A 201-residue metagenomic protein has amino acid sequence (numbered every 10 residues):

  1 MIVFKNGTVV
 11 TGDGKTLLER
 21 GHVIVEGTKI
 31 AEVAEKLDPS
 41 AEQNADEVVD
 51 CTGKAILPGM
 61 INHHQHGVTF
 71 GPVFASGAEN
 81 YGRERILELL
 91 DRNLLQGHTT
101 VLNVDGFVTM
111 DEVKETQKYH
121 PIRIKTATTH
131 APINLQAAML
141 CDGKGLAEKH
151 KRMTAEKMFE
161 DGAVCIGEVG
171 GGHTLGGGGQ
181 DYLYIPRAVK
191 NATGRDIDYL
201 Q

Functional and structural regions predicted by a protein language model:
I2, V9-L57: Histidine-rich, glycine-flanked metal-binding segment
E42-A55, D111-K118, E148-C165: Short amphipathic alpha-helices and their capping/turn segments at secondary-structure boundaries
C51-T116: Metal-associated gating/positioning segment near the N- to mid-region
F70-E84, I133-M153: Active-site mouth loops of central-metabolism enzymes
N80, Y119-P121, G143-K144, Y184-I185: Short, hinge-like loop/turn segments at secondary-structure boundaries
I86-E112, Y119-C141, G162-G176: Divalent metal-dependent hydrolysis catalytic cores, especially in the metallo-beta-lactamase
E148-V169, H173-Q201: Histidine/acidic residue-rich metal-binding segments in metalloenzymes
